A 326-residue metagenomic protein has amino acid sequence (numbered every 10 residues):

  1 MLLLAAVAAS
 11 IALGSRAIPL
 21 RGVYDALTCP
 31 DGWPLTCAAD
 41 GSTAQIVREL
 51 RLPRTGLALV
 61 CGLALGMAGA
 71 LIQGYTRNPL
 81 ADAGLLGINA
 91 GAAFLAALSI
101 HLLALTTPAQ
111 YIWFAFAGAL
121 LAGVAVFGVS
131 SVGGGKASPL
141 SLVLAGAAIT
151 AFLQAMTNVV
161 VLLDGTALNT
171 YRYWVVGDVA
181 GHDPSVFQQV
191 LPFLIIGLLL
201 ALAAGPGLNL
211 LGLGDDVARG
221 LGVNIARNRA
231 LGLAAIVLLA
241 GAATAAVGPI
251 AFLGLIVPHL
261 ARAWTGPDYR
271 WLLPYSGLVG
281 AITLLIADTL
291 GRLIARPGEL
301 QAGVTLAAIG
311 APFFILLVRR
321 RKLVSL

Functional and structural regions predicted by a protein language model:
M1-L326: Alpha-helical transmembrane segments in inner-membrane proteins
